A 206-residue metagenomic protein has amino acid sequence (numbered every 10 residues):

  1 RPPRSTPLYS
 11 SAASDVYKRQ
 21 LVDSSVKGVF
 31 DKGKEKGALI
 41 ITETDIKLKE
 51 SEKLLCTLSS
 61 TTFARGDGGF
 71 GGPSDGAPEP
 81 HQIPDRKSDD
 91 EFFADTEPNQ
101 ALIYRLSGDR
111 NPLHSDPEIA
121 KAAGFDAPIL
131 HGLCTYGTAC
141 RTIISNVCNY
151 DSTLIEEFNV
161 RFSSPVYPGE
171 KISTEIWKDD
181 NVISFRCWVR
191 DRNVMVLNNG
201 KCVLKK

Functional and structural regions predicted by a protein language model:
R1-A13, Y17: Single conserved hydrophobic/aromatic residue that forms the stacking wall/gate of nucleotide- or nucleobase-binding
S11, G72-D75, Q82-Y150: Hot-dog-fold acyl-thioester-processing enzymes
S14-F92, P168-G169, S173-K206: HotDog/MaoC-like acyl-thioester-processing domains
E118-V196, K201-C202: Catalytic-pocket segment enriched in acidic/His residues
